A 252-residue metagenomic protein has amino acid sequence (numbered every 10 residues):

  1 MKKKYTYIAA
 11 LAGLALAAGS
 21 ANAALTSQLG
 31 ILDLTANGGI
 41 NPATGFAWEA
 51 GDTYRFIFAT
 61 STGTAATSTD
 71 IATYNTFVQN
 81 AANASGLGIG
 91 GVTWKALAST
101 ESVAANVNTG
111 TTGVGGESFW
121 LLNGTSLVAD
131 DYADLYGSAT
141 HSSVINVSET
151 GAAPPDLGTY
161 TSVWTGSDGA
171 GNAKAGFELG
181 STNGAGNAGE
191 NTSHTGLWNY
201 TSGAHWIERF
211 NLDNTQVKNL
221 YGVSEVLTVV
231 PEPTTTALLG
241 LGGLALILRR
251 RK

Functional and structural regions predicted by a protein language model:
M1-K3: N-terminal secretory signal peptides that target proteins for export/translocation
Y5-T26, V223-L244: Short, threonine-centered small-residue motifs that mark membrane-proximal processing/anchoring sites and TM-junction
A24-V229: Secreted/extracellular ectodomain signature
I247-K252: C-terminal membrane-anchoring or membrane-association module
